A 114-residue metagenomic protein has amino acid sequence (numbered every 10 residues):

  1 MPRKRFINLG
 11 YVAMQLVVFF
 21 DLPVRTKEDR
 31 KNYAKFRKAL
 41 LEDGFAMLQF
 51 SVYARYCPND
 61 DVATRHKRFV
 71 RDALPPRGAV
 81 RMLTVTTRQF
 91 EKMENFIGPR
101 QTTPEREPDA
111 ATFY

Functional and structural regions predicted by a protein language model:
P2-V17, L22-Y114: Basic nucleic-acid-binding interfaces
